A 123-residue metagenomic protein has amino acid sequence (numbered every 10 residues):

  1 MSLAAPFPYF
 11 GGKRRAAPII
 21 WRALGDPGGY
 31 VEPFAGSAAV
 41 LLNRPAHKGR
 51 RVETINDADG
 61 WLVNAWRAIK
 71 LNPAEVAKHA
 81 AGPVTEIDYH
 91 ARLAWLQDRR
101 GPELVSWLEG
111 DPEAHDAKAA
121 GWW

Functional and structural regions predicted by a protein language model:
M1-A35, A39-K48: S-adenosyl-L-methionine
L42, H47-W123: Class I S-adenosyl-L-methionine-dependent methyltransferase module
